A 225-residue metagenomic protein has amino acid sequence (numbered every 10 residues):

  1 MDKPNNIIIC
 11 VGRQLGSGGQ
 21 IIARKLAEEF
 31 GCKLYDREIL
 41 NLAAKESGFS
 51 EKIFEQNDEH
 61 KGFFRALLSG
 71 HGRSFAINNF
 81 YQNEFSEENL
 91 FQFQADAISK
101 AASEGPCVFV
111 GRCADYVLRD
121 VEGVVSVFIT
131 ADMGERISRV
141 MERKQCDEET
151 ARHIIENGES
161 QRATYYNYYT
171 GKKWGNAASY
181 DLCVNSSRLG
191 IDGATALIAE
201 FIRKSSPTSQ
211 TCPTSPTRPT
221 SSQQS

Functional and structural regions predicted by a protein language model:
P4-R13, G105: Pre-Walker A (Motif I) flank of P-loop NTPase domains
V11-R24: Glycine-rich phosphate-binding P-loop
K33-A44: Short beta-strand-centered segment that lines the nucleotide-binding/catalytic pocket of NTP-utilizing
A44-P106: ATP-dependent small-molecule kinase phosphotransfer cores that center on conserved nucleotide phosphate-binding segments
K61-R73, D147-D192: Small-molecule kinase domains that catalyze NTP-dependent phosphoryl transfer to phosphate-bearing small molecules
A95-S99, Y168-Q224: NTP-dependent small-molecule kinase module
A101, C107, C113-V121: RNA pseudouridine synthases
D120-E142, E148-N157: Conserved phosphate-donor/acceptor-positioning beta-strand/loop module used by diverse small-molecule
